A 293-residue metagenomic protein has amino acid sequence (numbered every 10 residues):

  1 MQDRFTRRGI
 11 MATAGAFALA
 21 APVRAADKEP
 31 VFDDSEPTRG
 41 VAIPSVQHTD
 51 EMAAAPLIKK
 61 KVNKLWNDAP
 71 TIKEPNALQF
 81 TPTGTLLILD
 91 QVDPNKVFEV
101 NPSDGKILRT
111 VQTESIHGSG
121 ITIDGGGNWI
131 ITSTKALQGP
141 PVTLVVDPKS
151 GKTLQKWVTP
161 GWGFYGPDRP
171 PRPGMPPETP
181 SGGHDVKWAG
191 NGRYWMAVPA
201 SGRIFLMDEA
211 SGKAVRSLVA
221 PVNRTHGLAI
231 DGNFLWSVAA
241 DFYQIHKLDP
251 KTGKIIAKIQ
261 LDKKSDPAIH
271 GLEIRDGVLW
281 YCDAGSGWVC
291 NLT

Functional and structural regions predicted by a protein language model:
M1-F17: N-terminal secretory signal peptides and thylakoid transit peptides that target proteins across membranes
Q47-T71: A short helix->beta-strand "capping" segment at the edge of beta-propeller domains
V62-D68, K106-V111, K152-W157, G166-P176 (+2 more regions): A short beta-strand motif characteristic of beta-propeller blades
P70-P82, E114-G125, G161-A189, P221-G232 (+1 more regions): Beta-rich, blade/repeat-based domains predominating in secreted/periplasmic proteins but also intracellular
I88-V92, I131-G139, M196-A200, S237-F242 (+1 more regions): Conserved beta-strand positions in repeat-built beta-propeller and related beta-rich domains
K96, Q138-V142, H246, W288-N291: Structural motif
N101-D104, D147-S150, D208-G212, D249-G253 (+1 more regions): Short loop/turn segments that connect beta-strands within beta-propeller blades
E273-T293: Blade-level signature of beta-propeller repeat domains, shared across WD40, Kelch, NHL, RCC1 and BNR/Asp-box propellers
